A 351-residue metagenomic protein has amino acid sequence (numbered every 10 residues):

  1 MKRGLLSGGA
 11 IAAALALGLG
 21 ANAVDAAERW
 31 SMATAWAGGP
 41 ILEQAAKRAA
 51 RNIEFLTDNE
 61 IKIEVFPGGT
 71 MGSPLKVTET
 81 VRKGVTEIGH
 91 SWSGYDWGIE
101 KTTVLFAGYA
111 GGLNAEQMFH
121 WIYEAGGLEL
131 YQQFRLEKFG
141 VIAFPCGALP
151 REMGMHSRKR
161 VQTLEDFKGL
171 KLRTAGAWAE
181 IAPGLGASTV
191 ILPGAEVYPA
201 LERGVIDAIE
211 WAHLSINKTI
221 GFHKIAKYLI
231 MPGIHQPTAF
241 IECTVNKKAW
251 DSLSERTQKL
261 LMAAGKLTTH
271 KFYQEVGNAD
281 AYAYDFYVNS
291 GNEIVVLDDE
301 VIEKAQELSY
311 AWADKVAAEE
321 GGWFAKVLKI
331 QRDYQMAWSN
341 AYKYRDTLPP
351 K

Functional and structural regions predicted by a protein language model:
M1-I11: Bacterial N-terminal signal peptides that target proteins for export
M1-K2, A16, G89, E255: Short, intrinsically disordered low-complexity segments
K2, N22-D25: Intrinsically disordered, low-complexity polyampholyte segments enriched for Lys and acidic residues
G9-G20: Bacterial N-terminal signal peptides
A10, D25-M118, G127-K351: N-terminal secretory/targeting leader peptides
I122: Active-site-proximal, glycine-rich beta->alpha crossover segments in alpha/beta enzymes that shape flexible
